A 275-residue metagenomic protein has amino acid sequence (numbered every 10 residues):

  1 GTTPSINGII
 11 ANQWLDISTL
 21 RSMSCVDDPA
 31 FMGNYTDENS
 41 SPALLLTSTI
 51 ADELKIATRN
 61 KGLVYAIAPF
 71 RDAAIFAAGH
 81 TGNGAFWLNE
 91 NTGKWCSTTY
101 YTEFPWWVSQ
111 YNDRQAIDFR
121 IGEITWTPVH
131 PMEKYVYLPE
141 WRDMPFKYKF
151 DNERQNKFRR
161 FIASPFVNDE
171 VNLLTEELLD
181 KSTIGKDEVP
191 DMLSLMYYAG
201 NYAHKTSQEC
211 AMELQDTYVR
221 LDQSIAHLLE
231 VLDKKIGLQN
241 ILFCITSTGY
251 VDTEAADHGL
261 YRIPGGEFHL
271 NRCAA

Functional and structural regions predicted by a protein language model:
T2-V189, Y198-K205: His/Asp/Glu-rich, glycine-adjacent segments that coordinate divalent cations and/or stabilize oxyanion chemistry on
L45, T49, F166, E170-L174 (+4 more regions): Generic recognition of stable, solvent-exposed alpha-helical segments in well-folded globular domains
G79-N91, S207-Q215, Y250-R272: Short secondary-structure boundary/capping segments
Y111, R272-A275: Short, Φ-rich (hydrophobic/aromatic) sequence segments
M192-M196, C244: Structural motif
L195-Y198, D252: Mobile, glycine-rich extracellular loop/lid and propeptide segments that shape or gate substrate/ligand access
R220-R262: Metal-dependent active-site segment of extracytoplasmic phospho-/sulfohydrolases and closely related
